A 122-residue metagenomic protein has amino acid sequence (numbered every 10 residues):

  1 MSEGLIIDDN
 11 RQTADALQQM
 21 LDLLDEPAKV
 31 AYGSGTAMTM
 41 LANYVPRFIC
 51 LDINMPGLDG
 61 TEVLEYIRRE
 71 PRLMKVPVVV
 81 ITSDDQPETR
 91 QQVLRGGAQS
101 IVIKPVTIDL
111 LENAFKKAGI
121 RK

Functional and structural regions predicted by a protein language model:
R11-K29, T36, G96: Two-component/phosphorelay signaling modules centered on CheY-like receiver
Y44-C50: Active-site beta3 strand of CheY-like receiver
D52, T82: Active-site residues of response regulator receiver
M55: Receiver (REC) domain active-site loop signature in two-component systems and cognate sites in sensor histidine kinases
V106-F115: C-terminal output helix
